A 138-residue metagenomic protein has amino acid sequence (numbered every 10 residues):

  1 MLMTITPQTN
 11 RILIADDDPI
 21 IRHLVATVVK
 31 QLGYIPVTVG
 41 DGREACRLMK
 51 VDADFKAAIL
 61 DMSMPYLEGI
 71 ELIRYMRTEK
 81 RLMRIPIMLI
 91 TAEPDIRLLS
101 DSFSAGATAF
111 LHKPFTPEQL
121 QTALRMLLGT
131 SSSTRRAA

Functional and structural regions predicted by a protein language model:
R22, P65, M83, D95: The feature encodes the CheY-like receiver
H23-Q31: Charged docking surfaces used in two-component/phosphorelay signaling
T38, Y66-L67, S104: Residue-level signal for the "D+5" position in two-component response regulator receiver
T38-A57: Acidic, metal-coordinating helix/loop segments flanking the phosphotransfer/catalytic sites of two-component signaling
T108: Short, glycine/charged-rich "phosphate-handling" switch motifs in NTP-dependent and phosphotransfer domains
F115-L124: C-terminal output helix
